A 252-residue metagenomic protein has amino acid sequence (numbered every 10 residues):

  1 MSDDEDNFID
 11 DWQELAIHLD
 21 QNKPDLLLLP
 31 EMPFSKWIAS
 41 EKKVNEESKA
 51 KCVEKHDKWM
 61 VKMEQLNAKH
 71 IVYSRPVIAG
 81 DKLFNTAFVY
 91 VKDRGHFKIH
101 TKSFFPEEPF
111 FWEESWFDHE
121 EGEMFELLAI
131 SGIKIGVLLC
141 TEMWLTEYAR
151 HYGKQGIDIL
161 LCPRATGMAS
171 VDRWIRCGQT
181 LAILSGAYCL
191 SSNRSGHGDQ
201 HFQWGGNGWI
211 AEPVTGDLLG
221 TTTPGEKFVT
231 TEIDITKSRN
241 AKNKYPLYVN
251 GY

Functional and structural regions predicted by a protein language model:
M1-D3: Generic N-terminal amphipathic, Lys/Arg-enriched alpha-helix
E5-K92, K98, M168-A187: Cys-nucleophile CN-hydrolase/nitrilase-fold catalytic domain and related Cys-dependent amidase chemistry that acts on
L27-L28, I133-L139, L161, L190: Short hydrophobic-aromatic micro-motifs
E54-I71, W144-K227: CN hydrolase (nitrilase-like) catalytic-core segments centered on the catalytic cysteine and neighboring Lys/Glu
Y73-R75, N85-Y90, E126, G208-I210 (+1 more regions): Short beta-strand scaffold segments in enzyme catalytic cores
A79-Q155, A169-R176, N240-L247: Active-site catalytic loop in hydrolytic enzyme cores
T86, K98-K102, C162, L218-T221 (+1 more regions): Residue-level detector of high-confidence beta-strand sites
